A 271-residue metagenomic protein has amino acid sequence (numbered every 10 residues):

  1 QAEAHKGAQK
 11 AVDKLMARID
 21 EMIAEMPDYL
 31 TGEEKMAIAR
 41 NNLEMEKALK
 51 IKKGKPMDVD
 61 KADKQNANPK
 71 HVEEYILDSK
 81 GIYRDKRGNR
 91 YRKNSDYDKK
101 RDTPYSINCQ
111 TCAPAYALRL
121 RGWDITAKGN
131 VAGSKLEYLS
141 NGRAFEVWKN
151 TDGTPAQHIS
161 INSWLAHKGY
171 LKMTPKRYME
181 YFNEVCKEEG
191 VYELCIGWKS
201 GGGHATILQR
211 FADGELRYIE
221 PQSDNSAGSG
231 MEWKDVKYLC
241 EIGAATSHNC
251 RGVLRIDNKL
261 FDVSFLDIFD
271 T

Functional and structural regions predicted by a protein language model:
Q1, P114, D213: Residue-level marker of positions within ordered structural domains that often coincide with functionally constrained
Q1-E3, C109, T271: Non-Sec secretion/translocation targeting segments of pathogen effectors
Q1-V12, I19: Long amphipathic alpha-helices with heptad-repeat character, especially coiled-coil-forming segments used
V12, R18-E188, C195, L254 (+1 more regions): Glycine-rich short-loop/terminal segments
G169, P175-T271: Active-site or metal-binding loop neighborhoods of secreted/extracellular toxin and effector enzymes
